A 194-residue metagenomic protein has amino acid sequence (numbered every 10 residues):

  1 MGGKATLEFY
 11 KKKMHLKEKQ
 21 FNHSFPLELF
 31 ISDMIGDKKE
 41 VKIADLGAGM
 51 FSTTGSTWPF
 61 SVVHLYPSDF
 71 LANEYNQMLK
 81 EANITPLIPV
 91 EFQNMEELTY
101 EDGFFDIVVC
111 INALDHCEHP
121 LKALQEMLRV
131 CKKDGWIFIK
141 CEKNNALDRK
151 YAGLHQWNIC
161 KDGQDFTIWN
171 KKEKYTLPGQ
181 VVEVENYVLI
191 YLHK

Functional and structural regions predicted by a protein language model:
M1-K38: Class I SAM-dependent methyltransferase Rossmann-like catalytic core, especially the SAM/SAH-binding loop
E40-K42, K132: Residues that mark the start of a beta-strand
A44-E97: Class I SAM-dependent methyltransferase SAM/SAH-binding core
Q93-V108: A short acidic, Gly/Pro-enriched loop at the edge of an enzyme's catalytic core that lines a small-molecule cofactor
I107-E118: A short SAM/SAH-binding and catalytic strip from SAM-dependent methyltransferases
L121-W136: A short glycine-rich, Lys/Arg-flanked "PGG" loop and its adjoining helix->strand segment in the class I
F138-F166: Conserved class I S-adenosyl-L-methionine
K172-K194: Core SAM-dependent methyltransferase catalytic element
